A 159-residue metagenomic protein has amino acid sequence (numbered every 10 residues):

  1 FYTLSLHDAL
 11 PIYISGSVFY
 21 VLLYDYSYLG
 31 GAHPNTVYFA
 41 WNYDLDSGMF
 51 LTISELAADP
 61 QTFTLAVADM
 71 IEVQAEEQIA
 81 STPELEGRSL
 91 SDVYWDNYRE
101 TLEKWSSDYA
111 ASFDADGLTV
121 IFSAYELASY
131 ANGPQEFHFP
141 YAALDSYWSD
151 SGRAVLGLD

Functional and structural regions predicted by a protein language model:
L4-D159: Compositionally biased intrinsically disordered regions enriched in Thr/Gly
